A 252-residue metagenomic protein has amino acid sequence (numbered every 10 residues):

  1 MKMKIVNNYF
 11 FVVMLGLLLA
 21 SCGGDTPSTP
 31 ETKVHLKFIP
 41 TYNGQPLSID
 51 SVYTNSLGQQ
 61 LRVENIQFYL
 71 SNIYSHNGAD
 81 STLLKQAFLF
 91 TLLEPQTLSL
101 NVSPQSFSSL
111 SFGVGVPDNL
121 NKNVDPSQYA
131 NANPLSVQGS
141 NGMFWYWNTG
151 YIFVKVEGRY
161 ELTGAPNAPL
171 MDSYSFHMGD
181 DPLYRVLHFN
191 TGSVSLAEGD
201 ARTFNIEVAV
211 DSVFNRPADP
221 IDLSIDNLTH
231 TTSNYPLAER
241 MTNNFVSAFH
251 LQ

Functional and structural regions predicted by a protein language model:
K2-F11: Bacterial N-terminal signal peptides that target proteins for export
F11-V12, S108: Compositionally biased, low-structure terminal segments
L18-S21: C-terminal motif of bacterial Sec signal peptides marking the signal peptidase cleavage site
G24-Q252: A short, solvent-exposed, low-complexity linear motif enriched for acidic/polar residues with Pro/Gly/Ser/Thr
